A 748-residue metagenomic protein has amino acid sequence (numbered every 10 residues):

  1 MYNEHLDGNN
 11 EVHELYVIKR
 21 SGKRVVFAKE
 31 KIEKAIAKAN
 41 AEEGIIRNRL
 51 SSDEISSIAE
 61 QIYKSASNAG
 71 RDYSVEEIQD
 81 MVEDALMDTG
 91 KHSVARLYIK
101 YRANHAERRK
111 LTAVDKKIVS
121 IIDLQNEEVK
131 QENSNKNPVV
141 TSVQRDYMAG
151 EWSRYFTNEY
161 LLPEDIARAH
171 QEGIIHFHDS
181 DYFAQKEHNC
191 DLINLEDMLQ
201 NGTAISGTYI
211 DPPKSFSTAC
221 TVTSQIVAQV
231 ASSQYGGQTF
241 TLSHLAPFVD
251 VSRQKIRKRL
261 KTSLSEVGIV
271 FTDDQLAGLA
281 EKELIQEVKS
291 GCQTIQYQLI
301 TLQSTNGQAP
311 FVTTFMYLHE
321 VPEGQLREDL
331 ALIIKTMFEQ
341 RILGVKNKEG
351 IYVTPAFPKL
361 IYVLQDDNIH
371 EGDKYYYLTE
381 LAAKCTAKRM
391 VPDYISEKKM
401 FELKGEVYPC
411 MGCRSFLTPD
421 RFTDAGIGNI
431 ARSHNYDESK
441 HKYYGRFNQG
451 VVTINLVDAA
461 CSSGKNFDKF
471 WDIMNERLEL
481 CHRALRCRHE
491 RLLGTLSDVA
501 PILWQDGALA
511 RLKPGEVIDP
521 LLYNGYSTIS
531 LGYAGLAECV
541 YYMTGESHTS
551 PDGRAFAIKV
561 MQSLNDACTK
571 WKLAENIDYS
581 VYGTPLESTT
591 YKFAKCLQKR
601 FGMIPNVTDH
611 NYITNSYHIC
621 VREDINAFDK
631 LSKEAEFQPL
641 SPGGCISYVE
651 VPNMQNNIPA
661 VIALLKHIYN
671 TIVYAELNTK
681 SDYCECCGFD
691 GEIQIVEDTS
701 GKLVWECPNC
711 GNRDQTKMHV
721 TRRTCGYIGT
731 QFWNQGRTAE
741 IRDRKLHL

Functional and structural regions predicted by a protein language model:
Y2-I122, R742-H747: Charged, amphipathic alpha-helical regulatory modules used for macromolecular assembly or allosteric control
A28, K702, T724-Y727: Conformational switch/transducer regions in large eukaryotic molecular machines and scaffolds
A37, A41, V457-C461, Y541-Y542: Short connector loops/turns at beta-strand edges and beta->alpha or beta->beta junctions
N104-G525, E546, S550-N709, R713 (+1 more regions): Conserved catalytic cores of very large enzyme subunits
V288-K289, Q296, Y542, R737-D743: Metallocofactor- and cofactor-centric catalytic cores in central/energy metabolism, strongly enriched
I529-Y542, Q562, R723: Contiguous, well-ordered alpha-helical segments that form the cores/surfaces of helical PPI scaffolds
N709-L748: Long insertion/accessory domains within large nucleic-acid-processing enzymes
